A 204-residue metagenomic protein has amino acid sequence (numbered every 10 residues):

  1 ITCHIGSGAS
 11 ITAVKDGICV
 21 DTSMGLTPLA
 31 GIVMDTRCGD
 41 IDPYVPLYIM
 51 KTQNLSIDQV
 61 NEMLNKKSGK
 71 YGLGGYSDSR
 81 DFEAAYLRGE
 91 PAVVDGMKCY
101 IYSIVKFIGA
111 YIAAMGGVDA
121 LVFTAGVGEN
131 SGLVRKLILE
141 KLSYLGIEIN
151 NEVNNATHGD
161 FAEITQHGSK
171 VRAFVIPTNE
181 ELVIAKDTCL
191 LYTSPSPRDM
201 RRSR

Functional and structural regions predicted by a protein language model:
I1-K51: Glycine-rich phosphate-binding loop of actin/hexokinase-like ATP-binding domains
P43-K51, D58-N65, R80-E83, V105 (+4 more regions): Predominant activation on well-ordered alpha-helical scaffold segments within soluble catalytic domains
Q53-G96: A mobile "lid/hinge" subdomain adjacent to the ATP/sugar-phosphate binding pocket shared across diverse ATP-dependent
V94, K98-A114, G128-L191: Internal helix-turn-beta structural module
V118-G126: Short glycine-rich phosphate-binding loop at a beta-alpha junction
Y192-D199: Conserved small/polar residues in nucleotide/adenosyl-binding loops
S203-R204: Hydrophobic alpha-helical segments, chiefly the membrane-spanning helices and signal/signal-anchor peptides
